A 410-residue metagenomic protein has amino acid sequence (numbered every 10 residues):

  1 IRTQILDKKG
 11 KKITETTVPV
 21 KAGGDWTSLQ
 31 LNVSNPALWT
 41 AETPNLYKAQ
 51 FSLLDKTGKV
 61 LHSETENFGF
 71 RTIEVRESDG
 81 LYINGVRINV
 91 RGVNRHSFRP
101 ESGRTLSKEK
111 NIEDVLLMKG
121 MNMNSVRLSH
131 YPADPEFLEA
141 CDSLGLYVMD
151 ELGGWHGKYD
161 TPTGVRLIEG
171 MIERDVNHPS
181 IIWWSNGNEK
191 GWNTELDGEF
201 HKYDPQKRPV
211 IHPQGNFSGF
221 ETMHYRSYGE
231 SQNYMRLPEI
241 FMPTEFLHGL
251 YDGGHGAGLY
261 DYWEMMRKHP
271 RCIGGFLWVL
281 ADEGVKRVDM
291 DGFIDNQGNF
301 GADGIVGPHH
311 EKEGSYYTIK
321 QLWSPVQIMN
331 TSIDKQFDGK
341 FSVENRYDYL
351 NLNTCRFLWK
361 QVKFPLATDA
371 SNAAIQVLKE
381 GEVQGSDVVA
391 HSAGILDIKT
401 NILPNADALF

Functional and structural regions predicted by a protein language model:
I1-P132, G145-V148, R166-G170, N177-W183 (+4 more regions): Secreted/periplasmic carbohydrate-active enzymes, especially glycoside hydrolases
V115-G120, S125-T318, S332: Substrate-binding/catalytic cleft of secreted carbohydrate-active enzymes, primarily glycoside hydrolases
